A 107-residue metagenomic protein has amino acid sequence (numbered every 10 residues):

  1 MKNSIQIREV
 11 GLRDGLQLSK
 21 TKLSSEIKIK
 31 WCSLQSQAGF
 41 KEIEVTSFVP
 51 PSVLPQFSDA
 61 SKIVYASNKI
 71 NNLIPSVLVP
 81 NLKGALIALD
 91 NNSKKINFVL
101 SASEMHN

Functional and structural regions predicted by a protein language model:
R8-K28, L73-L82, H106-N107: Active-site mouth loops of central-metabolism enzymes
R8-V10, K94-S103: Non-cysteine beta-strand/loop elements that form the S-adenosyl-L-methionine
G15, Q35, A88, I96: Conserved, mostly hydrophobic/aromatic
I27-F40: Alpha-helical scaffold segments that flank or form the walls of functional sites
K41-A66, L100-N107: Glycine-rich, proline-tolerant flexible connector loops at the mouths of alpha/beta enzymes
E42-E44, S76, K95-N97: Conserved beta-strand positions in the central sheet of alpha/beta enzyme cores
S67-N72: Short helix-capping segments at alpha-helix termini
N81-N92: Catalytic cores of alpha/beta
